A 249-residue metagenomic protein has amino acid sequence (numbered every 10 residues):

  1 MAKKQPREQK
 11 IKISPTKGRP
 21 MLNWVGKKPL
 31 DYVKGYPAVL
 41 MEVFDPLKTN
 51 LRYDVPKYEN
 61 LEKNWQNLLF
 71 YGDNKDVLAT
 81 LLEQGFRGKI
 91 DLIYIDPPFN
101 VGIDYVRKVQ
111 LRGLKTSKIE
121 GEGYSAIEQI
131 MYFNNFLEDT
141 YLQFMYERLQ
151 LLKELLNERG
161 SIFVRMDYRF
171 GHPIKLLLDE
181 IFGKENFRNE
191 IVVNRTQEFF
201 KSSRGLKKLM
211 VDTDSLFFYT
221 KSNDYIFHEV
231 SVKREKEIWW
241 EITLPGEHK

Functional and structural regions predicted by a protein language model:
M1-K249: Core catalytic lobe of class I
